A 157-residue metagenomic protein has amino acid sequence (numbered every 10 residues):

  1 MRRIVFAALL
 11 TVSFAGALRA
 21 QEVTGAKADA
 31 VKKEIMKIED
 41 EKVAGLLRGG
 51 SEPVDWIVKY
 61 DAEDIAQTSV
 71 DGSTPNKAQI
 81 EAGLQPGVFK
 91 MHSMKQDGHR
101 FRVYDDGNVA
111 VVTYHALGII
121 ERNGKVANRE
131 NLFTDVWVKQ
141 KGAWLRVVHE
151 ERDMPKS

Functional and structural regions predicted by a protein language model:
M1-I4: Positively charged n-region of N-terminal signal peptides that target proteins for export
A7-A15: Bacterial N-terminal signal peptides
G16-A20: Sec/Tat signal peptide C-region and signal peptidase I cleavage site
Q21, E130-P155: Short beta-strand edge/turn micro-motifs at domain boundaries
Q21-V31: Cleaved targeting-peptide boundary
D29, K33-M36, S51-D106, H115 (+1 more regions): A solvent-exposed, acidic/Ser-Thr-rich amphipathic alpha-helical stretch
L46, D61, A116-G118, E150-D153: Short beta-strand segments enriched in hydrophobic/aromatic residues within well-folded beta-rich domains
F101-A110, G124-K125, W137-A143: A short, structured loop/turn motif at beta-sheet edges
